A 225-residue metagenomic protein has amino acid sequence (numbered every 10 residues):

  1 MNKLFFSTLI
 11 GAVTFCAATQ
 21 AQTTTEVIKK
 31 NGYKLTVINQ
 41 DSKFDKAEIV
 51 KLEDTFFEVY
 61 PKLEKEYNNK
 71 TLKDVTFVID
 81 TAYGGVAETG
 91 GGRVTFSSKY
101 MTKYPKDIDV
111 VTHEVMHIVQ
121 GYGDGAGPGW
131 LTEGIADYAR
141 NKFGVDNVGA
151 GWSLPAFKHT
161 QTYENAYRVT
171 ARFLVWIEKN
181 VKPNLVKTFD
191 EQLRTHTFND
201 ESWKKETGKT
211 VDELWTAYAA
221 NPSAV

Functional and structural regions predicted by a protein language model:
M1-T23: Bacterial Sec-dependent N-terminal signal peptides
T23-V115, N199: Juxtacatalytic substrate-recognition/specificity segment
K46-E58, M101-V110, A126, W130 (+4 more regions): Soluble non-cytosolic domains of exported or imported proteins
D54-F57, P61, K65, D109 (+5 more regions): Solvent-exposed, polar/charged alpha-helical surfaces in well-ordered, non-transmembrane soluble domains, broadly
V59, G127-Y167: Post-HExxH zinc-binding segment in Zn-dependent metallohydrolases
E64-D80, G123-G129, V148-P155, L174 (+1 more regions): Surface-exposed patches in mature extracellular/periplasmic domains of secreted proteins
D109-G121, E133-D137: Active-site recognition of the HExxH zinc-binding catalytic motif
I177-V225: Pan-zinc metallopeptidase signature
